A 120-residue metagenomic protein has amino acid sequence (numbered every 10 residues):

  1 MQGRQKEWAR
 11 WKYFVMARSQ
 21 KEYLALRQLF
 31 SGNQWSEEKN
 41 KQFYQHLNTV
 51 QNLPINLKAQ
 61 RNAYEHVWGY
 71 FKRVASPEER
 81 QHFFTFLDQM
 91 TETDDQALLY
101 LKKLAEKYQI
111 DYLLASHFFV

Functional and structural regions predicted by a protein language model:
M1-V120: Acidic, Ser/Pro/Thr-rich low-complexity regulatory regions and the short amphipathic helical interaction modules they
